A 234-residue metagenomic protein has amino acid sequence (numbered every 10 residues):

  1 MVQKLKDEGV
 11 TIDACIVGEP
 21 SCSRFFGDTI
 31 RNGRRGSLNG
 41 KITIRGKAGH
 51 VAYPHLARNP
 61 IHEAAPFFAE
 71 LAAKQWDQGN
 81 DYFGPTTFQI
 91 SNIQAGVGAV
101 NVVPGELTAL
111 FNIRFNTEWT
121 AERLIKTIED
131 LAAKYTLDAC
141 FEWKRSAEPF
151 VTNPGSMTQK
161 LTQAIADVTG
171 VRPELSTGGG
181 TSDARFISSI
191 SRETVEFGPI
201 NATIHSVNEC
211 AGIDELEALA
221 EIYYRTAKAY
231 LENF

Functional and structural regions predicted by a protein language model:
M1-P20, I222, T226: Contiguous, small/hydrophobic- and glycine-enriched helical/loop subdomains that border and often "cap" functional
P20-F25, N32-G33, L38-F234: Metal-dependent amide/peptide-bond hydrolase catalytic core, centered on the "pita-bread" metallohydrolase fold
